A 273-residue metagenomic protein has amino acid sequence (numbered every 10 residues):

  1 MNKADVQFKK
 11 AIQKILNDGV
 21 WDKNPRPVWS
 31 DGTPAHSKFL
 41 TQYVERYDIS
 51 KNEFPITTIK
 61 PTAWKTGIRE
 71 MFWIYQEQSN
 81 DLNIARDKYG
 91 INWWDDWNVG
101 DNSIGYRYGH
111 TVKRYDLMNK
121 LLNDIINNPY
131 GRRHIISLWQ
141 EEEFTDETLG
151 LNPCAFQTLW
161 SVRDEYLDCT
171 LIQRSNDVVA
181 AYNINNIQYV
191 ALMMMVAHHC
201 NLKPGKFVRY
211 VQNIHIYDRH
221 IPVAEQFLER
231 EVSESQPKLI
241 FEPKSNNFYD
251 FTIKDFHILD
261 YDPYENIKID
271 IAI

Functional and structural regions predicted by a protein language model:
M1-I273: Terminal, non-catalytic protein-protein interaction segments that mediate quaternary/complex assembly
